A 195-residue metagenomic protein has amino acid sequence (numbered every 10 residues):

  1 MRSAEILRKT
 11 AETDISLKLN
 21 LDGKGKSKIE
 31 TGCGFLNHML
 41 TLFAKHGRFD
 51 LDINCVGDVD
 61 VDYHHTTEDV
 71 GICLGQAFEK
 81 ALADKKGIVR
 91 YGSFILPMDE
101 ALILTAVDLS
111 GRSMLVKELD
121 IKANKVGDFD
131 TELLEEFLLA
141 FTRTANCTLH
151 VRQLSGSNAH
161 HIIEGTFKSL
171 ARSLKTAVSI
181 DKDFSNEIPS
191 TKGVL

Functional and structural regions predicted by a protein language model:
M1-L195: Structural preference for solvent-exposed beta-strand-turn elements and adjacent flexible terminal/loop segments within
